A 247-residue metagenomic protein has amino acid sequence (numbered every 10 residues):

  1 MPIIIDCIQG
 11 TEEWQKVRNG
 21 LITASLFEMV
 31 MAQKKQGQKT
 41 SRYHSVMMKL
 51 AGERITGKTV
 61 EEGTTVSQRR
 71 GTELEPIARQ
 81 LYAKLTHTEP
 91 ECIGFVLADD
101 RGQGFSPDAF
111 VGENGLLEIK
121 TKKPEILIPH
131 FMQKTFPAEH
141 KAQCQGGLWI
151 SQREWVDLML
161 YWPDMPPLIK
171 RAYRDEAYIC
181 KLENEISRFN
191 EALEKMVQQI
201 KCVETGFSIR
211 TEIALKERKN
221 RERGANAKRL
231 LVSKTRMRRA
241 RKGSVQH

Functional and structural regions predicted by a protein language model:
M1-E73, G206-H247: Charged, glycine-rich intrinsically disordered N-terminal tails and low-complexity linkers that flank
M48, R79, C144: Generic structural marker for isolated residues within well-ordered, non-membrane alpha-helices of soluble domains
Q68-P90: Acidic-basic catalytic patches of nuclease active cores, encompassing PD-(D/E)XK and other metal-cofactor nuclease
T86-P107, V111-M196: Nucleic-acid nuclease catalytic cores
M159-K242, H247: Conserved catalytic or regulatory cores that recognize and/or transform ribose-phosphate-containing ligands
